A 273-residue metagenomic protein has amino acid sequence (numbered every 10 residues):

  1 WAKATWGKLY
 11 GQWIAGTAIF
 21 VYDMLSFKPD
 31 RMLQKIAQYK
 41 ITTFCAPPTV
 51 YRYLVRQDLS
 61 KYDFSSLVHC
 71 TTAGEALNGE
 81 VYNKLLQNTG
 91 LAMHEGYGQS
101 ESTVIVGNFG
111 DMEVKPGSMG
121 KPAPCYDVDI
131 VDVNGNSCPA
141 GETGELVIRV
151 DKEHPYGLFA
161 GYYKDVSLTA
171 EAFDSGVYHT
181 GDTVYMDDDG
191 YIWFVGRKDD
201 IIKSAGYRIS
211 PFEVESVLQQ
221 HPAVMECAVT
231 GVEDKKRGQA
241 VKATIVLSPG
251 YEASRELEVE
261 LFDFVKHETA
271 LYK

Functional and structural regions predicted by a protein language model:
W1-A15, S26: Conserved coil-to-alpha-helix start sites within the AMP-binding
L9-Y10, I14-T17, L33, I41-A46 (+4 more regions): Gly/Ser/Thr-rich phosphate-binding loop
T17-Y39, P48-V50, I209-V214: ATP-dependent adenylate-forming carboxylate-activation enzymes
F44, V150, P155, L168-E171 (+1 more regions): AMP-binding/adenylate-forming catalytic core of the ANL superfamily
S66, G90, C125, A223-E226 (+1 more regions): Glycine-centered tight turns that cap/initiate beta-strands
G74, G98, G120, D182 (+1 more regions): Active-site glycine-centered loops adjacent to acidic/histidine catalytic or metal-binding residues that shape
P122-C125, N136-E171, I209: Conserved ATP/PPi-binding loop(s) of AMP-dependent carboxylate-activating enzymes
V131-D132, A140, T180, M186 (+1 more regions): Hydrophobic alpha-helical segments, especially N-terminal targeting/anchoring helices
